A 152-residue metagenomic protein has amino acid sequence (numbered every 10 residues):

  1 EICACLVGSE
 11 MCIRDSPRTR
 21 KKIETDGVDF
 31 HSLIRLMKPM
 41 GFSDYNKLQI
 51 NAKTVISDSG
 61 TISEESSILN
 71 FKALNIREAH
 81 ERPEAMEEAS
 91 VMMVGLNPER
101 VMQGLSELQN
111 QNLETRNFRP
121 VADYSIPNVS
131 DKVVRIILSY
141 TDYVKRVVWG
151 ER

Functional and structural regions predicted by a protein language model:
E1-I13: Single conserved hydrophobic/aromatic residue that forms the stacking wall/gate of nucleotide- or nucleobase-binding
S16: Conserved C-terminal portion of the radical SAM core fold that forms the substrate/S-adenosylmethionine-binding
T19-R152: Nucleotide-activated sugar donor-binding and catalytic core shared by glycosyltransferases and related lipid-linked
